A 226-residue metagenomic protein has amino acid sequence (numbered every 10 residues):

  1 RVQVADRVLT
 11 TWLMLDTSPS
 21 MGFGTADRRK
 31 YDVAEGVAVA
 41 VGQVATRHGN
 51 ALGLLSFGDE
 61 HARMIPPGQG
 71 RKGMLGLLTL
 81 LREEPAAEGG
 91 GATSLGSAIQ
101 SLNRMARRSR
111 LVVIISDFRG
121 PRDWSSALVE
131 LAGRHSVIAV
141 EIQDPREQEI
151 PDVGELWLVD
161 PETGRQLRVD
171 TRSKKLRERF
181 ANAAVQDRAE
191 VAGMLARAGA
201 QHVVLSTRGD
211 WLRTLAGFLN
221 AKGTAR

Functional and structural regions predicted by a protein language model:
V2-V39, Q43-R226: Exposed, interaction-prone extracellular/peripheral surfaces
